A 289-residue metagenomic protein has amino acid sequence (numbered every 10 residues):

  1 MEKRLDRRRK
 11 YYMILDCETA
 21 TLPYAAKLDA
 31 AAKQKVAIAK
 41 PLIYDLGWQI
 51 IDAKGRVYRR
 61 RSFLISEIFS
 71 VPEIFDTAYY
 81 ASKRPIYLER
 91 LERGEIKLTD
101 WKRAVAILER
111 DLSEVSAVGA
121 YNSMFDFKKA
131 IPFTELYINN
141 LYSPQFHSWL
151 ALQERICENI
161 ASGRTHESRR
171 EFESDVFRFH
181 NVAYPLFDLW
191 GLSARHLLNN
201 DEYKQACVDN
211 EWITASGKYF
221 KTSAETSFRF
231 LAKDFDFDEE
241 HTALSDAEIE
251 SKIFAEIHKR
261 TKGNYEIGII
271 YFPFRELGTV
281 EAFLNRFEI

Functional and structural regions predicted by a protein language model:
E2-I131, E135: Conserved non-catalytic scaffold segment of RNase H-like nuclease domains
E2-R4, C207-Y219, F230-A232, H241-I289: Acidic two-metal-ion nuclease catalytic site recognized across multiple nuclease folds, prominently DnaQ/RNase D-T
T19-L22, K27-L28, I38-I43, T134-N140 (+5 more regions): Catalytic phosphate/metal-binding cores of nucleic-acid and nucleotide-processing enzymes, i.e., regions that mediate
S62-I65, G191-A194, F235-S245: Acidic carboxylate-rich catalytic motifs and surrounding loops in phosphoryl-/glycosyl-chemistry enzymes
A81-E202: Conserved DEDDh/DEDDy metal-dependent 3′-5′ exonuclease domain
E95-K102, K218, T222, L244: Conserved phosphate-coordination/catalytic loops
R178-A183, L198-V208, T214-L231: A structural motif
